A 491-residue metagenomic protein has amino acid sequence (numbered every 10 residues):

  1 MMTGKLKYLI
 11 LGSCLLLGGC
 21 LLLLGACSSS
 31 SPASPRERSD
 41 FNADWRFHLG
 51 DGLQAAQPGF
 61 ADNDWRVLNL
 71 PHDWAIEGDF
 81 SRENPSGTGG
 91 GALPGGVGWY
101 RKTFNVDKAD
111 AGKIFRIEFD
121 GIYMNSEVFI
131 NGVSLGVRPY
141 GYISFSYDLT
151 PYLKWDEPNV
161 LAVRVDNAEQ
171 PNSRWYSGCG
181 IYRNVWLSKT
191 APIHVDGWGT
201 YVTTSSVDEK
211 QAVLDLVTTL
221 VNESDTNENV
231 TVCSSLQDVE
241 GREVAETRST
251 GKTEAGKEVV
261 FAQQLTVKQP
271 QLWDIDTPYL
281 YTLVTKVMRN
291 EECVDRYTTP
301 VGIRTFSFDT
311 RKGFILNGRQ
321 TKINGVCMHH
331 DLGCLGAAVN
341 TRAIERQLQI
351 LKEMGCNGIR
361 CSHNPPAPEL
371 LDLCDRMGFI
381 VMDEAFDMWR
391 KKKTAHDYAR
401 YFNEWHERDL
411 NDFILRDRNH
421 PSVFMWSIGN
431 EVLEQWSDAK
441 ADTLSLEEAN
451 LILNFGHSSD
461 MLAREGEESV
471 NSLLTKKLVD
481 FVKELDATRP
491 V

Functional and structural regions predicted by a protein language model:
G12-G25: Bacterial N-terminal signal peptides
S28-S86, V160-R164, A168, G180 (+1 more regions): Accessory carbohydrate-binding/adhesion or oligomerization-edge regions at the termini of glycan-active proteins
S39-F41, L49-D51, G95-Y201, E223-S224 (+3 more regions): Accessory beta-strand-rich segments of carbohydrate-active enzymes
V97, D156, Q211, E254-E258: Solvent-exposed, conformationally flexible loop/turn segments
M124, Y142-T150, W155, P171 (+1 more regions): Active-site mouth of glycoside hydrolases
F145-P151, V259-T266: Exposed aromatic-hydrophobic patches
A162-R164, T282-K286: Extracellular recognition modules
V213-G251, F261: Beta-strand-rich binding/interaction modules
